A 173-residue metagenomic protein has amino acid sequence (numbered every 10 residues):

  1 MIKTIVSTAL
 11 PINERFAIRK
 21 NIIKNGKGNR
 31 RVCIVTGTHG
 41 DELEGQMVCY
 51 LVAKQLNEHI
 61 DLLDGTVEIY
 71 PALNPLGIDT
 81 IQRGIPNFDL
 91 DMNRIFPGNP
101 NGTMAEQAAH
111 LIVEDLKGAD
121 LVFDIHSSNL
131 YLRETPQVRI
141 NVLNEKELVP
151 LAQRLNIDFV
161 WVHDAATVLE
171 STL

Functional and structural regions predicted by a protein language model:
M1-L173: Structured catalytic-domain cores with a bias toward divalent-metal coordination
